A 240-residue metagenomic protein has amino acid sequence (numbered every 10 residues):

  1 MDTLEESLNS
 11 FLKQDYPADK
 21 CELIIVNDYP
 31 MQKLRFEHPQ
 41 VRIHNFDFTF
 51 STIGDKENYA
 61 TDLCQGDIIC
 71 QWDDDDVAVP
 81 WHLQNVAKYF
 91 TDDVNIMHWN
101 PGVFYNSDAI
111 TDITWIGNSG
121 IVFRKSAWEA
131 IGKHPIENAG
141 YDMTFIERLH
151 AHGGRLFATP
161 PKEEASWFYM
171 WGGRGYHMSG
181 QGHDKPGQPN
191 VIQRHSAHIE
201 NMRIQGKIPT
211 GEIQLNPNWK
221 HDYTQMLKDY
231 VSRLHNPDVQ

Functional and structural regions predicted by a protein language model:
M1, I25-R35, D73: A conserved acidic beta->alpha catalytic loop
E6-K20: Short, acidic, metal-binding catalytic loop of nucleotide-sugar glycosyltransferases
D47-C64: Glycine-rich, basic loop-to-helix element that forms the pyrophosphate-binding segment of sugar-nucleotide handling
Q65-G66, I116-I131: Conserved nucleotide-sugar donor-binding and metal-coordinating catalytic region shared by glycosyltransferases
G66-D75: Short beta-strand-to-loop acidic/aromatic patch adjacent to the donor-nucleotide binding site
D76-Y89: Acidic donor-binding/catalytic loop of UDP-sugar-dependent glycosyltransferases, especially processive GT2
M97-I110: Short beta-strand-to-loop element that shapes/binds the nucleotide-sugar donor at the catalytic cleft/hinge
E137-A139, M143-Q240: C-terminal catalytic/acceptor-binding lobe
